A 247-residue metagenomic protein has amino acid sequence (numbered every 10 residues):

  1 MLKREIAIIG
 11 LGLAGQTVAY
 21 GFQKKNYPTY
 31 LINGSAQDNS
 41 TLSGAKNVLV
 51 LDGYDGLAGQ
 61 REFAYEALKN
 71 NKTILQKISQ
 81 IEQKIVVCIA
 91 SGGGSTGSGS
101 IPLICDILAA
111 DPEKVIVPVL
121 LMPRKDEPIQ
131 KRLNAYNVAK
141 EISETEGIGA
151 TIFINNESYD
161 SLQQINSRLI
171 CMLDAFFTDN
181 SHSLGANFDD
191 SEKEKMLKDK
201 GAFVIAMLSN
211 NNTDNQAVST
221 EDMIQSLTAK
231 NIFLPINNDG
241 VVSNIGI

Functional and structural regions predicted by a protein language model:
M1-I247: Tubulin/FtsZ superfamily GTPase core signature
